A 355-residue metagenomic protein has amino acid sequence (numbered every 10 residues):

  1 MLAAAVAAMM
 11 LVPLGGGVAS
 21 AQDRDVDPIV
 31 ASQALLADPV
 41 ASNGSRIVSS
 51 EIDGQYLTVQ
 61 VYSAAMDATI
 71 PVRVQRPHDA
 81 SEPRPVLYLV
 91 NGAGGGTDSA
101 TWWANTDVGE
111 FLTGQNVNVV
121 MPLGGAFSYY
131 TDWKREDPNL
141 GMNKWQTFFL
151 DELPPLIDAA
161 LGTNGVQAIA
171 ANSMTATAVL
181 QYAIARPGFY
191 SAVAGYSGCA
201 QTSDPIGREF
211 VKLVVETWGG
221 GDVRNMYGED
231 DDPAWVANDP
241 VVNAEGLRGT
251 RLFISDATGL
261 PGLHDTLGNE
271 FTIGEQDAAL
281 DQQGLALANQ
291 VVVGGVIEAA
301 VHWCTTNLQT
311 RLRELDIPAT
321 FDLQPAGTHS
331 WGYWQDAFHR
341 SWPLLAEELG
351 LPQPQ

Functional and structural regions predicted by a protein language model:
M1-A4, A8, V12-Q355: Non-catalytic cap/lid and distal C-terminal segments of serine-dependent acyl enzymes
